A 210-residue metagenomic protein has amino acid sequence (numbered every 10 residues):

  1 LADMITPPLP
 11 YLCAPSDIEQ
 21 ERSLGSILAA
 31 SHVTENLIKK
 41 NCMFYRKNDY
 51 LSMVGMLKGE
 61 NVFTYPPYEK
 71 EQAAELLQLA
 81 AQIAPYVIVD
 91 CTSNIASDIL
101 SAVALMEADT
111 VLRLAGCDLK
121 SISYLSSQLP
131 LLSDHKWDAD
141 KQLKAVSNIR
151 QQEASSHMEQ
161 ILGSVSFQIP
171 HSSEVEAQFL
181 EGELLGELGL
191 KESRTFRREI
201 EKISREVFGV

Functional and structural regions predicted by a protein language model:
L1-S52: Phosphate-binding loop that captures ATP/GTP phosphates
E35-K47, G55-A96: Cytosolic-facing regulatory segments adjacent to core modules
G55-M56, I88-D90, V111-C117, L143-N148: Conserved beta-strand segments of the P-loop GTPase G domain that flank and frequently precede/overlap
P67-A73, S126-Q152, E187-L190: P-loop/Walker A phosphate-binding loop and immediately adjacent motor/lid segment at beta-alpha junctions
Y86, T110, S164-F167: Well-ordered beta-strand positions
D98-D118: Inter-motif core of Ras-like GTPase G domains
V146-L190: Beta-strand-loop-alpha "switch" segments that mediate conformational coupling across diverse proteins
E181-V210: NTP-binding/hydrolysis catalytic cores, primarily Walker-type P-loop NTPases
